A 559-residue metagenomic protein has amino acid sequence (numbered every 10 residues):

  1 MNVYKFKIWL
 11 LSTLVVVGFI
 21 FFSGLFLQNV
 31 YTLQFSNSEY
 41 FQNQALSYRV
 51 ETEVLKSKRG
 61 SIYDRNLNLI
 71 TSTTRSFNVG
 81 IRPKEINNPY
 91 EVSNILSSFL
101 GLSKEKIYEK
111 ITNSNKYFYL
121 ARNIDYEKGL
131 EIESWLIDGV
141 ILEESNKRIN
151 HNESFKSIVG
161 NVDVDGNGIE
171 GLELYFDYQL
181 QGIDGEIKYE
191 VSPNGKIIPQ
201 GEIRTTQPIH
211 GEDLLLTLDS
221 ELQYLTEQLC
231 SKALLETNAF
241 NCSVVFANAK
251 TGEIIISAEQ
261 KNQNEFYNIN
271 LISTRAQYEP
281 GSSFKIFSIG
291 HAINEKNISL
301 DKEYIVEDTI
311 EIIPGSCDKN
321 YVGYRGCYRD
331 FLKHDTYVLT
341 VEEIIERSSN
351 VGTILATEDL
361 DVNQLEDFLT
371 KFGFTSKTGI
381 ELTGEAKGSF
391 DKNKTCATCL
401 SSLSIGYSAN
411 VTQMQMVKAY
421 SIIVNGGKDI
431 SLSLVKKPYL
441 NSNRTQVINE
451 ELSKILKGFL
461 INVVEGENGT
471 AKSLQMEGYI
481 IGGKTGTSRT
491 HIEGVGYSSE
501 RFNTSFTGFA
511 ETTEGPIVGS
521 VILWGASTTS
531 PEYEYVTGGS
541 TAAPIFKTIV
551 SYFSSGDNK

Functional and structural regions predicted by a protein language model:
M1-N268, N363-T375, V495, S530-K559: Periplasmic/cell-envelope proteins involved in peptidoglycan metabolism and beta-lactam response
L69-T71, P193-I197, G201-I203, C242-G281 (+3 more regions): Beta-lactam-recognizing serine transpeptidase/beta-lactamase-like catalytic domain environment
S93-L96, S288-I289, Y420: PAPS/PAP-binding and catalytic site of the sulfotransferase fold
